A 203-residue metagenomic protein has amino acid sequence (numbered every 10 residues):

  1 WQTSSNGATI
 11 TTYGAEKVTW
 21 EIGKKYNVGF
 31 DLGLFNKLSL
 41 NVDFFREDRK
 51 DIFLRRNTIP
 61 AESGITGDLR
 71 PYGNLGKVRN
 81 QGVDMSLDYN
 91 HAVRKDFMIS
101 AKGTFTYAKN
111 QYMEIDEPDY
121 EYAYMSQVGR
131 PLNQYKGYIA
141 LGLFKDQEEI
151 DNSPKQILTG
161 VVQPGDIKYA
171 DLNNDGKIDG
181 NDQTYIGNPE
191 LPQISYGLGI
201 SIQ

Functional and structural regions predicted by a protein language model:
W1, N57-T66, D116-S126: Flexible, surface-exposed loop regions and adjacent strand-edge segments of Gram-negative outer-membrane beta-barrel
W1-S39, D68-R94, P131, K136 (+1 more regions): Outer-membrane beta-barrel signature, preferentially recognizing the C-terminal barrel domain of Gram-negative
T3, W20-S63, T106, G165: Membrane-embedded beta-barrel scaffold of Gram-negative outer-membrane proteins
V28, L40, I99-A101, L198: Transmembrane beta-strands of outer-membrane beta-barrel proteins
E47, T58-G73, N181-Q183, E190-I194: Active-site beta-strand/loop architecture of penicillin-binding DD-peptidases
G73, N90-E190: Conserved small-residue
Q193-Q203: C-terminal substrate/ligand-recognition segments
